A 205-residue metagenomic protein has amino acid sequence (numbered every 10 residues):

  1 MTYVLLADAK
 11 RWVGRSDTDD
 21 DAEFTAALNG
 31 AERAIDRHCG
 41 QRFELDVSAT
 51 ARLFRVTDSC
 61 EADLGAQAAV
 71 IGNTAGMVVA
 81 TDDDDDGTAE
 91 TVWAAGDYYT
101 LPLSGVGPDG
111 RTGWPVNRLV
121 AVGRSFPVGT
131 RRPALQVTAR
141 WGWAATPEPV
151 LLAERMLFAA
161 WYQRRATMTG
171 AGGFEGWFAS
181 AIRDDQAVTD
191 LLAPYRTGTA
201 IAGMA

Functional and structural regions predicted by a protein language model:
M1-A205: Divalent metal-cofactor coordination and adjacent catalytic microenvironments
